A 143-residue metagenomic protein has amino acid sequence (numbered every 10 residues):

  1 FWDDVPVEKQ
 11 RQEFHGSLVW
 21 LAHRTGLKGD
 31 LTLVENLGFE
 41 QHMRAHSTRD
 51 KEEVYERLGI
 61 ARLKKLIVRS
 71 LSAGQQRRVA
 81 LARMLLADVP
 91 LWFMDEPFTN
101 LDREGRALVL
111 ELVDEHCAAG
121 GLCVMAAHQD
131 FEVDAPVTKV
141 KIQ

Functional and structural regions predicted by a protein language model:
F1-E13: ABC ATPase NBD Q-loop/coupling interface
R24, G29-A45: Q-loop/switch helix immediately C-terminal to the Walker
G38, R49-K64: Conserved ABC ATPase "signature" region
I67-G74: Conserved ABC ATPase signature
L81, G120: Hydrophobic anchor residue at the start of the ABC signature
W92-E96: Catalytic Walker B motif of ABC-type/P-loop ATPase nucleotide-binding domains
R103-G105: Helix N-cap at the start of a conserved alpha-helix in ABC-type nucleotide-binding domains
